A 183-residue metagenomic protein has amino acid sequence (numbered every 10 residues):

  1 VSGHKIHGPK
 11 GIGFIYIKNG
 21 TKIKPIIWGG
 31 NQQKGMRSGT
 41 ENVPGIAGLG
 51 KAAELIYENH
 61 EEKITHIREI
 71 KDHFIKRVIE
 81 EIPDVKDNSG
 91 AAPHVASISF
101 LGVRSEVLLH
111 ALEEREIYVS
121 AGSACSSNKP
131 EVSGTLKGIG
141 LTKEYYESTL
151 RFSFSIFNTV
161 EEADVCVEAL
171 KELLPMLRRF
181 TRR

Functional and structural regions predicted by a protein language model:
V1-R183: Pyridoxal 5′-phosphate
